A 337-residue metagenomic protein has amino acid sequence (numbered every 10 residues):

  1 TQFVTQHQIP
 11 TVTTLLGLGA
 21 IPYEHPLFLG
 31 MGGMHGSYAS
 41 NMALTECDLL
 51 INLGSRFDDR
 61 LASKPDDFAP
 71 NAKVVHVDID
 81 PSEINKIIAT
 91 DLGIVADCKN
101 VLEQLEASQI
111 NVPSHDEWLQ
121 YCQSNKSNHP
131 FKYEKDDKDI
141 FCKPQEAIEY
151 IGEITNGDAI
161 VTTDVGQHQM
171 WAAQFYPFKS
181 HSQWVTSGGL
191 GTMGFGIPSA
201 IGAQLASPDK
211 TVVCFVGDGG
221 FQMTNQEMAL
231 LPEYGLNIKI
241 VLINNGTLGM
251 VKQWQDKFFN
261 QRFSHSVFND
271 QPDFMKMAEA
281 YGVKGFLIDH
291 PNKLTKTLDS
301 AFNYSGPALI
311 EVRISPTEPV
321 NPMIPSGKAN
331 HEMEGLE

Functional and structural regions predicted by a protein language model:
T1, Q123-A203: Active-site diphosphate/adenylate-binding microenvironment
T1-L16, A159: Redox- and metal-dependent alpha/beta enzyme cores, enriched for Fe-S-associated oxidoreductases and cofactor-handling
Q2-Q8, A62-P81, H181-S182, P322-E337: A short, gly/pro- and small-residue-rich
I9-L15, V75-D78, I238-I243: Short internal beta-strands
G17-Y121: Glycine-rich, acidic loop regions that bind phosphate or pyrophosphate groups
I21-G30, L49-L50, N128-D137, S182-G188 (+2 more regions): Short, basic, glycine/proline-bearing loop/turn elements
M34, N41, E46, I84-I87 (+3 more regions): Thiamine diphosphate
L53-G54, V165, V216, R313: Glycine-rich, N-terminal phosphate-binding loop of Rossmann-like dinucleotide-binding domains
